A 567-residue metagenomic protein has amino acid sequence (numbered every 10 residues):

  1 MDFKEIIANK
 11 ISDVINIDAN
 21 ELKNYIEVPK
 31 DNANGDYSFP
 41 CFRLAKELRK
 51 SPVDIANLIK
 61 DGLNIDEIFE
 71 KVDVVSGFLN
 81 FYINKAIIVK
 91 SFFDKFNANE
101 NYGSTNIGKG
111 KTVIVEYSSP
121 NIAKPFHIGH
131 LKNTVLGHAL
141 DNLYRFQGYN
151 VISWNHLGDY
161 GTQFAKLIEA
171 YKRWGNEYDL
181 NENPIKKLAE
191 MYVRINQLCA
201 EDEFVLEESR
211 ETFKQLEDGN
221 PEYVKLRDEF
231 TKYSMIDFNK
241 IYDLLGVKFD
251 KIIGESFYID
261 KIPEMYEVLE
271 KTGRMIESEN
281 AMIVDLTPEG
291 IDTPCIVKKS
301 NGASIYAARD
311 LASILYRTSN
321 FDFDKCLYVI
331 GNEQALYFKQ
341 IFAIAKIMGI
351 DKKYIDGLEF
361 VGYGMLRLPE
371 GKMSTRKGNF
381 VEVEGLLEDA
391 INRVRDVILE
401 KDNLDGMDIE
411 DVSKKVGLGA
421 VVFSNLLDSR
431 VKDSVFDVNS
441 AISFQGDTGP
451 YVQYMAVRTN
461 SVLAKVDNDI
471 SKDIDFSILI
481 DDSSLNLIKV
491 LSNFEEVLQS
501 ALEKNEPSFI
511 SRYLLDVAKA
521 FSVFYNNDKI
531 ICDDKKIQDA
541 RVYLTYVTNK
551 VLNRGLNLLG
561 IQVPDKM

Functional and structural regions predicted by a protein language model:
M1-I26: Charged, compositionally biased N-terminal leader segments and the immediate start of the first structured element
A19-F39, R43, E47, S51-M567: NTP-dependent nucleotidyl-transfer catalytic core
